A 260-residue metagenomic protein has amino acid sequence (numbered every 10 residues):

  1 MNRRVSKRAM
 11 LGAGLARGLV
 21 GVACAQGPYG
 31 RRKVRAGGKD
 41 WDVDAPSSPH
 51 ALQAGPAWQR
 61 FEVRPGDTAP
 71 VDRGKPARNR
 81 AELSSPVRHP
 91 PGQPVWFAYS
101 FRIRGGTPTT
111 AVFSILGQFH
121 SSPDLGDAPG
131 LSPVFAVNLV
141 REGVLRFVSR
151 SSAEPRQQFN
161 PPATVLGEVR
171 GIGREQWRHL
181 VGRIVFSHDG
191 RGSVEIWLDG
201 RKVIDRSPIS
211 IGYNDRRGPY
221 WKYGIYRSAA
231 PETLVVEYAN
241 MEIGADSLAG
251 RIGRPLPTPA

Functional and structural regions predicted by a protein language model:
M1-R17: N-terminal secretory signal peptides and thylakoid transit peptides that target proteins across membranes
G14-A260: Low-complexity, Ser/Thr/Pro/Gly-rich disordered linker/stalk regions
